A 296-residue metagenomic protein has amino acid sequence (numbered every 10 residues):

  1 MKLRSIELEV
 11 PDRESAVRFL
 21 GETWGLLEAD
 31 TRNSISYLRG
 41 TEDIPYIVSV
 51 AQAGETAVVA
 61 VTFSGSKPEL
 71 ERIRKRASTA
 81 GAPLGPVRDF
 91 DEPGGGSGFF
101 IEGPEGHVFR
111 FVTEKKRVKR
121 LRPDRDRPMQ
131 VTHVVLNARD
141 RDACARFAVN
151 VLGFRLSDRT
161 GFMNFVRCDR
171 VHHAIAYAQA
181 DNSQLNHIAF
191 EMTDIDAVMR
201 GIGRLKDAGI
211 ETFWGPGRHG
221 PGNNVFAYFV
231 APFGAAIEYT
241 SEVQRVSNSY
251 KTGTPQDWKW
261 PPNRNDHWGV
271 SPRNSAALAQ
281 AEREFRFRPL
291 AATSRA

Functional and structural regions predicted by a protein language model:
M1-E14, V58-F63, E114-D142, R155 (+4 more regions): N-terminal beta-strand motif that seeds the catalytic metal site of vicinal oxygen chelate
M1-K75, A80, E282-R295: The feature marks the first
M1-P45, F90-D91, L136-A174, A178: Core segments of cupin and vicinal oxygen chelate
K2-P11, Q52-S78, S97-E102, Q130-R139 (+2 more regions): Vicinal oxygen chelate
A16-G21, A77, G106, C144-V149 (+3 more regions): Conserved active-site tyrosine of GNAT-family acetyltransferases
V48-S49, F109-R110, I175-A176: Conserved beta-strand in the GNAT
A51-E55, K116-R117, Q179-N182, Q244: A short, sequence-level motif marking secondary-structure junctions
S78-R127, N164-F165, I210-A296: Vicinal oxygen chelate
